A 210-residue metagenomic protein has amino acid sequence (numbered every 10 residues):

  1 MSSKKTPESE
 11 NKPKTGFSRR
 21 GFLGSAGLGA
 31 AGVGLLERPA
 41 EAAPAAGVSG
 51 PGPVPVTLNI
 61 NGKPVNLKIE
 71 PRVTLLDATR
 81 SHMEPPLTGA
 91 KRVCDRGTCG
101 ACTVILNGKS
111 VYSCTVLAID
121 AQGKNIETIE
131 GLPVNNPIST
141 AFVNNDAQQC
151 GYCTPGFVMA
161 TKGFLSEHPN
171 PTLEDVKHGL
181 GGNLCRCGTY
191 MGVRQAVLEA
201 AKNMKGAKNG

Functional and structural regions predicted by a protein language model:
S2-G210: Signature of N-terminal electron-transfer/Fe-S-associated modules in redox systems
